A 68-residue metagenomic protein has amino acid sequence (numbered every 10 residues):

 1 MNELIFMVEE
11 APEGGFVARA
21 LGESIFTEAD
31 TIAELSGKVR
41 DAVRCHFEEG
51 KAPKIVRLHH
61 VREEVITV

Functional and structural regions predicted by a protein language model:
M1-I5, A33, G37-V68: Short, charged, surface-exposed hinge/linker loops at domain edges that act as mobile lids or interdomain connectors
I5, V17, F26: Short aromatic/hydrophobic contact patches that present stacked aromatics for nucleic-acid/ligand binding
V8-A20: Short aromatic-glycine-(Arg/Gly/Cys) micro-motifs in beta-strand/loop hairpins
F16, E28, G37: Short acidic, gly/pro-rich beta-turn/loop elements at beta-sheet edges and active-site/ligand-binding grooves
E23-A33: A short, exposed loop/beta-hairpin motif centered on an aromatic-Gly-Thr core
